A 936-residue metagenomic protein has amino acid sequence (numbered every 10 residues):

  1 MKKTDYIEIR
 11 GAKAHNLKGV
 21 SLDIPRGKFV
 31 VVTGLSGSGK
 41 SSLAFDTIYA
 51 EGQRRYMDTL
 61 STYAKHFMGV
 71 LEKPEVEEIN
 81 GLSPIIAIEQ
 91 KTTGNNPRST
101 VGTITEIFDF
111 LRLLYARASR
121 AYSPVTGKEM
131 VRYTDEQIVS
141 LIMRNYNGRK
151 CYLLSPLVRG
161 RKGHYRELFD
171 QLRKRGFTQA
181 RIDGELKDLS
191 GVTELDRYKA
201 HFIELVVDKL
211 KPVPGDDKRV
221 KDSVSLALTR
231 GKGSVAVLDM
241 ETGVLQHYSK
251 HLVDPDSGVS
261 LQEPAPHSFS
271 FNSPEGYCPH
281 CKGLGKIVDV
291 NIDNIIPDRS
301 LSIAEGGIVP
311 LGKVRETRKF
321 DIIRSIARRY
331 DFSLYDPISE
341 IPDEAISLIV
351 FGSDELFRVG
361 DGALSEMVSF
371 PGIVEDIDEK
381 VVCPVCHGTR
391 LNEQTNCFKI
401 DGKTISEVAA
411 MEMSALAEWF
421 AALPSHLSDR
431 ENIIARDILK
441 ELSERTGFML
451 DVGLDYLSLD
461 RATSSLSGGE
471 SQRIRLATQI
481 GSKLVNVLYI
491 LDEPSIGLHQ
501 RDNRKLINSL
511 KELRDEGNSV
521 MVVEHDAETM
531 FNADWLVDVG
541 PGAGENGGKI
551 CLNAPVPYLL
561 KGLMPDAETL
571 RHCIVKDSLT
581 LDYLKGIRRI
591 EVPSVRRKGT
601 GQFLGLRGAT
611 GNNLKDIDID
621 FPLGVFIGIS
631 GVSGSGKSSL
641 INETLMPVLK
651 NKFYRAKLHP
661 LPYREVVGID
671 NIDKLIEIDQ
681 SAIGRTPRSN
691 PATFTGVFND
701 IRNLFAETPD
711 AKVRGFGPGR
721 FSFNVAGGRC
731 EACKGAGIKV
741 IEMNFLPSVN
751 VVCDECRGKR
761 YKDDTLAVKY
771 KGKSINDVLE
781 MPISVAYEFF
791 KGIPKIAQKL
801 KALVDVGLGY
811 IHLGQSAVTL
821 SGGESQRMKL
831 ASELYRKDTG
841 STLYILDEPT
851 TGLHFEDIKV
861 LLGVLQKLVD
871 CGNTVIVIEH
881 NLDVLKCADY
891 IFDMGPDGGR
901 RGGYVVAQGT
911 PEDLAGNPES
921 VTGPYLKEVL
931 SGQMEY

Functional and structural regions predicted by a protein language model:
M1-Y936: Conserved phosphate-binding elements of NTP-dependent enzyme cores
